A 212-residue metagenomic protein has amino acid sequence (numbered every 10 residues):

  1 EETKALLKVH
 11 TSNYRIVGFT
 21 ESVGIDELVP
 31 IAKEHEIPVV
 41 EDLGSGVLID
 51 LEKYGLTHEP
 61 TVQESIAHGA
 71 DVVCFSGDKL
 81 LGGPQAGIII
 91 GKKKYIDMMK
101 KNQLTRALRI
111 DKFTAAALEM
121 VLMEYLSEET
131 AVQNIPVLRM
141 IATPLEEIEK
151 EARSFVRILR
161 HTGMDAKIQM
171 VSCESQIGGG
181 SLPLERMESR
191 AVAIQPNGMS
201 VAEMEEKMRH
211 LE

Functional and structural regions predicted by a protein language model:
E1-Y125, L159-R160, M204: Conserved PLP-enzyme active-site core in the AAT-like
R15, T105, R139-E146, Q195: Generic amphipathic alpha-helical segments used as scaffolds and interaction surfaces in large, multi-domain proteins
G24, T61, P144, G178-G180 (+1 more regions): Helix N-terminus capping/helix-initiation residues
P38, G44-E52, D78-G91, V132-T143 (+1 more regions): Short, charge-rich amphipathic segments
K94, I110-L159, C173, P183: Structural motif of enzymes handling amino- and sulfur-group chemistry
E149-E212: Conserved C-terminal alpha-helix-loop-beta "cap" of PLP-dependent enzymes that closes/shapes the active-site mouth
